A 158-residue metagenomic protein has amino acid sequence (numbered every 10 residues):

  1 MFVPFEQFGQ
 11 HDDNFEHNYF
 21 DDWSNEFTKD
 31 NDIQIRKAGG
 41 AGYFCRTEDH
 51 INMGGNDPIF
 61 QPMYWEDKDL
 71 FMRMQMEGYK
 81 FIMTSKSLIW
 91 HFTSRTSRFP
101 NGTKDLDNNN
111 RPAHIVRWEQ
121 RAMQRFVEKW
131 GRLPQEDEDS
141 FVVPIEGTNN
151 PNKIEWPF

Functional and structural regions predicted by a protein language model:
M1-N14: Short beta-strand-to-loop element that shapes/binds the nucleotide-sugar donor at the catalytic cleft/hinge
M1-P4, T28, D32-I33, G42-Y43 (+3 more regions): Intrinsic structural disorder
F5, M53-G54, T93: Activation segment
H11, A41-F44, D57, L133 (+1 more regions): Compositionally biased, intrinsically disordered low-complexity regions
H11-E48, N52, M63, N109-I115: A recurrent flexible, glycine/aromatic-enriched loop bordering the glycosyltransferase active site that acts as
D13, D69-F158: Active-site-adjacent helix/loop segment of glycosyltransferases that harbors family-specific signature motifs
T28, G55, E66, R121 (+1 more regions): Short, conserved clusters of charged catalytic residues that mark active-site and nucleotide-handling motifs
R36-G54, I59-L88: A short, conserved alpha-helix in the catalytic core of glycosyltransferases
